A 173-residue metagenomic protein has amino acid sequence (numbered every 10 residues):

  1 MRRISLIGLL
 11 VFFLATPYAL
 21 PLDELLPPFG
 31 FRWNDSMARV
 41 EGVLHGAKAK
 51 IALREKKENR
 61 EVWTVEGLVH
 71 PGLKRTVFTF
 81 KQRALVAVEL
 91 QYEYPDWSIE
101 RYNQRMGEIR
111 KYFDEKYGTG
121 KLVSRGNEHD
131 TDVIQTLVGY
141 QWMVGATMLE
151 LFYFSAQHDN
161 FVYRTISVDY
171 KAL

Functional and structural regions predicted by a protein language model:
I4-A15: Sec-dependent N-terminal signal peptides
L6-G8, G67, T131: Residues embedded in well-ordered secondary-structure elements
L14, Y18, E24-L25, L68: Compositionally biased, intrinsically disordered/low-complexity regions enriched for serine, proline and threonine
A15-Y18, I51-A52, L85-E89: Short amphipathic alpha-helical segments, especially helix-boundary/capping motifs
L20-N59, Y92-L173: Non-cytosolic coordination micro-motifs
W63-G107: Mid-chain, structured segments of secreted extracytoplasmic proteins
